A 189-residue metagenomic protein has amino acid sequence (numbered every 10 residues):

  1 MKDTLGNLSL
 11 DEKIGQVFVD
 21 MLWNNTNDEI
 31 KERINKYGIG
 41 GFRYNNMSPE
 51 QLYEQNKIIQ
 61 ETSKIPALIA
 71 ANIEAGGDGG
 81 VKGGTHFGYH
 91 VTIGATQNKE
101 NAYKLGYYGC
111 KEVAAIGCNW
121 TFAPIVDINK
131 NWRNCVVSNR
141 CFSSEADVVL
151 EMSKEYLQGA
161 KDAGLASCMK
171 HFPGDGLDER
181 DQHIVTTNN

Functional and structural regions predicted by a protein language model:
M1-T26, Y156: Boundary/entry segment of secreted carbohydrate-active catalytic domains
G6, A114, K161: Short polybasic/polar patches that bind polyanions
G6-L10, S138, G164: A general, composition-driven signal for non-globular sequence regions
I14-G15, K64-P66, G117, K161-L165: Short coil/turn connectors at secondary-structure junctions
W23-T26, I30-E151, H171-N189: Enzymes and membrane/adaptor proteins characterized by extended Gly/Ser/Thr/Asp/Glu-rich, aromatic-dotted
M152-E155, G159, A163: Metal-dependent enolase-superfamily TIM-barrel catalytic cores that perform enediolate-based chemistry
